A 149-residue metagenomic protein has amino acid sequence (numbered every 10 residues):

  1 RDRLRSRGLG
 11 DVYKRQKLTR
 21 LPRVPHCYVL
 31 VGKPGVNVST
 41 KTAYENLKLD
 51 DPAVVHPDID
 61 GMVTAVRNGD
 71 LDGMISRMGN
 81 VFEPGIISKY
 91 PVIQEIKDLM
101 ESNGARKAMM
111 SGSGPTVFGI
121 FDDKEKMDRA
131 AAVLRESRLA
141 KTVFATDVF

Functional and structural regions predicted by a protein language model:
R1-Y13: Single conserved hydrophobic/aromatic residue that forms the stacking wall/gate of nucleotide- or nucleobase-binding
G10, Q16-K107, D122-E125, A131-E136 (+2 more regions): Conserved, helical-rich catalytic subdomain that frames metal- and/or nucleotide-binding sites in enzyme alpha/beta
